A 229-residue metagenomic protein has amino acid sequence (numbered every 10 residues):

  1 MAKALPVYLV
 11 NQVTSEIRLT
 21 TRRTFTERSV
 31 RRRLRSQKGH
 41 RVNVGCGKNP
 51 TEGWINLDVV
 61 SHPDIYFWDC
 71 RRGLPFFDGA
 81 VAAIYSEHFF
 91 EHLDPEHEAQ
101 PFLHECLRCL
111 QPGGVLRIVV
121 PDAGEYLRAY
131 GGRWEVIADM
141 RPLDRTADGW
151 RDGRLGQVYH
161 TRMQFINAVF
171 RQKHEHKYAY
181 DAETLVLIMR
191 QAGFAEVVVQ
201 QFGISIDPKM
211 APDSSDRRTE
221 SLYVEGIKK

Functional and structural regions predicted by a protein language model:
M1-K38: Membrane-proximal basic amphipathic "stem/tether" segments
R18-V30, N43-G53, D122-R133, I166-F170: Charged, low-complexity, helix/coiled-coil-prone segments
V30-Q37, W54-V60, L127-L143: Short charge-dense sequence patches
R33, D78, S215: Residue-level marker of regulatory loop/turn positions in helix-turn-helix DNA-binding domains and in histidine
R35-S36, K48, D216: Short, flexible hinge/linker loops that cap or flank conserved catalytic cores
G39-R128, E183, V224-K228: Conserved SAM-binding loop
D94-Q111, V115-I227: S-adenosyl-L-methionine-dependent methyltransferase catalytic module, highlighting the catalytic core
